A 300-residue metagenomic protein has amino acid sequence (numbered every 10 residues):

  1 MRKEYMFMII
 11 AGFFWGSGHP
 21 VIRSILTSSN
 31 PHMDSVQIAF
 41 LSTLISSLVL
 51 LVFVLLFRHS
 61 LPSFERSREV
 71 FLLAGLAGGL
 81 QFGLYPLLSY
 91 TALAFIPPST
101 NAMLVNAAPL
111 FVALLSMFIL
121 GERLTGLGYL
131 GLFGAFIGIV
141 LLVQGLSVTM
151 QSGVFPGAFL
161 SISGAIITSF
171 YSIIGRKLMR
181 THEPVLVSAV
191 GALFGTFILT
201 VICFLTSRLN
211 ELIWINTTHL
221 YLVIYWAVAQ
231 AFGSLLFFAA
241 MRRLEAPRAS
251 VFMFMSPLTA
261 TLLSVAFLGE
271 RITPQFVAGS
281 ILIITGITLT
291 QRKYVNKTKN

Functional and structural regions predicted by a protein language model:
M1-F40, M150-K177, F197, V223 (+1 more regions): Glycine-/small-residue-enriched transmembrane alpha-helix faces in small-molecule transporters and effluxers
M8, E69-A74, L124-F136, H182-G191: Cytoplasmic-side transmembrane-helix entry/capping segments in multi-pass membrane proteins
A11-G12, F40-L41, F82, P86 (+4 more regions): Helix-helix packing/entry segments at the starts of transmembrane helices
F14, G18, F57-N101, V105 (+2 more regions): Specific transmembrane alpha-helical segments of multi-pass solute transporters/efflux pumps, especially DMT/EamA
P20-H32, L61-F64, A94, V143-V154 (+2 more regions): Membrane-interface helix termini and inter-helical loops of multi-pass transporters
I25, I38, S42, A92 (+9 more regions): Hydrophobic/aromatic residues within transmembrane alpha-helices of multi-pass small-molecule transporters
P31-G83, F111, I167-Y171, S188-S207 (+2 more regions): Transmembrane alpha-helices of multi-pass small-molecule transport proteins
L50, L115, L124-L146, L199 (+3 more regions): Hydrophobic transmembrane alpha-helices of multi-pass small-molecule transport proteins
